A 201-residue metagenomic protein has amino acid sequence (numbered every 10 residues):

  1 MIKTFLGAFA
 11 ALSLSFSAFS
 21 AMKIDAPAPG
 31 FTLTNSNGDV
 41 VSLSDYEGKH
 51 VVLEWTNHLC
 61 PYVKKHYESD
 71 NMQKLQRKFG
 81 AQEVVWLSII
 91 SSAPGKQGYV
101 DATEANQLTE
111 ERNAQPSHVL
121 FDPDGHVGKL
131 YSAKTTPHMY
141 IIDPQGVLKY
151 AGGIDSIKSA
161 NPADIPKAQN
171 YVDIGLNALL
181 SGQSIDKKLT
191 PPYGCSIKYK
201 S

Functional and structural regions predicted by a protein language model:
I2-A11: Sec-dependent signal peptide recognition, specifically the positively charged N-region followed immediately by
S15-A18: N-terminal signal peptide c-region/cleavage motif recognized by signal peptidases
F31-V51: A short beta-strand-turn-helix
S44-K64, L176: Short active-site neighborhood of thiol/selenol oxidoreductases, capturing the structured segment around
K49-H50, K65-I89, E110: Conserved helix-turn-beta segment immediately C-terminal to the redox Cys motif in thioredoxin-like folds
G80-F121: Conserved segment of the thioredoxin-like fold in thiol-based oxidoreductases
N106-D143: Short, internal strand/loop/helix patches that form the active-site neighborhood or redox-interaction surface
I141-S201: Thiol-/selenol-based redox modules, centered on thioredoxin-like and closely related oxidoreductase domains
